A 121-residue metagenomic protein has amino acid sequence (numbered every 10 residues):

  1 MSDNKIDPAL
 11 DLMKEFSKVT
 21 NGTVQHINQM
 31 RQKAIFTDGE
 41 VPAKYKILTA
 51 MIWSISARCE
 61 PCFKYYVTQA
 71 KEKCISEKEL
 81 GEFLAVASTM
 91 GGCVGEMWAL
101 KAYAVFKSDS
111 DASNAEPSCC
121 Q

Functional and structural regions predicted by a protein language model:
M1-I47, W98-Q121: Acidic, glycine/proline-rich low-complexity segments that act as flexible tails and inter-domain linkers
L12, Y45-S54, F83-T89: Alpha-helical scaffold segments that form or flank carboxylate-/histidine-based iron centers
Q32, A50, V67-K71, L84: Amphipathic alpha-helical segments within well-ordered protein domains
K44-L48, C62, E79: Residue-level detector of well-ordered alpha-helical segments, enriched for hydrophobic/aromatic packing positions
T49, W53-Y65: Short, thiol/selenol-centered motifs that function as redox-active sites or metal-ligating centers
A50, K73-C74, G95, F106: Flexible "arm" and connector segments at domain edges
Y65-E79: Iron-sulfur (Fe-S) cluster-binding segments and ferredoxin-like electron-carrier domains, especially [2Fe-2S]
G81-F106: C-terminal structural segments of small proteins and small subunits
